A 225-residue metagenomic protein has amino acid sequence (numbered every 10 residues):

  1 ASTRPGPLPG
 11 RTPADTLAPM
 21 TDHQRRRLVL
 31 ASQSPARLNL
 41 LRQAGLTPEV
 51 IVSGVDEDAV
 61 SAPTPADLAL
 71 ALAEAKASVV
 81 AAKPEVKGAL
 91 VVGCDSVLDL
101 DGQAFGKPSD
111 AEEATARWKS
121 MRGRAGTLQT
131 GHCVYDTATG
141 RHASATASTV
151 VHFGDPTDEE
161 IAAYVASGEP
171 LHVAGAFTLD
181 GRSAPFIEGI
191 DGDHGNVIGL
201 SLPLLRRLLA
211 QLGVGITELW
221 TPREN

Functional and structural regions predicted by a protein language model:
S2-G10: Extreme N-terminal basic, low-complexity initiation segments that serve as generic localization/processing leaders
D15-T16: Short, positively charged and aromatic/hydrophobic N-terminal segments
T21-V29, R42, P65-N225: Anionic-ligand binding patches
Q33: Extreme N-terminal segment that seeds HTH/winged-HTH DNA-binding domains in transcriptional regulators
A36-L38: Short, glycine/polar-rich helix-capping loops at beta-to-alpha or helix-loop-helix junctions that flank or form
G45-A62, H142-S148: Short glycine-rich, Thr/Ser-proximal phosphate-binding strand/loop in the N-terminal lobe of ATP-dependent enzymes
